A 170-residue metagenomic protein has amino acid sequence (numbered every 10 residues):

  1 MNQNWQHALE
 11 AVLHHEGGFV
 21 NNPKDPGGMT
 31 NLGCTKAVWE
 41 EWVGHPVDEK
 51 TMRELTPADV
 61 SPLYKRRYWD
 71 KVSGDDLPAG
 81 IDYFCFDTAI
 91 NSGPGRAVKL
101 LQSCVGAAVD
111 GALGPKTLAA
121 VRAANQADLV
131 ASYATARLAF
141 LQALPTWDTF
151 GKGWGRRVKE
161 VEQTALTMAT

Functional and structural regions predicted by a protein language model:
M1-T170: Cell-wall polysaccharide-cleaving catalytic domain and substrate-binding groove, primarily in peptidoglycan/chitin
